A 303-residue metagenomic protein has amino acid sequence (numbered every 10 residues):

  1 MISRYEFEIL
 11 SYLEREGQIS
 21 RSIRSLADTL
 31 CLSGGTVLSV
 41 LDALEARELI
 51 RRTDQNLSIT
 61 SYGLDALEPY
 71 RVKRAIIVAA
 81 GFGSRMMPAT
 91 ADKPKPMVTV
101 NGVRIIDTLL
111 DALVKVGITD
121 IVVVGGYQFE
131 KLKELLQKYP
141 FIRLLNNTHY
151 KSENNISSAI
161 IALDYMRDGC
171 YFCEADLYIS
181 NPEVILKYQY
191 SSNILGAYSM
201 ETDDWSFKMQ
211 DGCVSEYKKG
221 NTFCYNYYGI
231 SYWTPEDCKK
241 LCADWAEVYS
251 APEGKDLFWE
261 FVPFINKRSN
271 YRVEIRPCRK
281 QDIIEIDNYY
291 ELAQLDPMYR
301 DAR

Functional and structural regions predicted by a protein language model:
I2-T29: Short amphipathic alpha-helical interface segments
S3-Y5, S22, Q55-Y70: Short, cationic-aromatic polyanion-contact patches
E8, L26, N181-E253: Conserved core of the sugar-phosphate nucleotidyltransferase
L13, T29-L30, Y62, A66-F129: N-terminal glycine-rich phosphate-binding loop and ensuing alpha1 helix
C31-A43: Short amphipathic alpha-helical interaction segments
E45-Q55: A short, conserved structural fragment
K133-W205: Conserved beta-loop-beta/alpha segment of the NTase-like Rossmann-fold superfamily that binds/positions NTPs
S215-D282, Y290-A293, P297-R303: Catalytic-core segments of class I nucleotidyltransferases/pyrophosphorylases that form NMP-activated intermediates
